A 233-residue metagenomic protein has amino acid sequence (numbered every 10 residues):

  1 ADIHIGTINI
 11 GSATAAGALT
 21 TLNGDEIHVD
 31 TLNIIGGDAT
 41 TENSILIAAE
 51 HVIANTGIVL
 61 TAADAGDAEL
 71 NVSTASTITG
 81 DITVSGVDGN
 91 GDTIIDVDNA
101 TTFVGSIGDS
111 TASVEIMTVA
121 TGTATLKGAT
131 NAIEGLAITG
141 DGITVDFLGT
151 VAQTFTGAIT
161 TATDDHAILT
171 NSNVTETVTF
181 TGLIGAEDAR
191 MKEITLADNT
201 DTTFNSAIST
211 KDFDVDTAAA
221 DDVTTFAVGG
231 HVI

Functional and structural regions predicted by a protein language model:
A1-D2, G11-I27, I35-V52, V59-T77 (+6 more regions): Extracellular beta-strand-rich, repetitive "passenger/adhesive" scaffolds that bind or process carbohydrates
